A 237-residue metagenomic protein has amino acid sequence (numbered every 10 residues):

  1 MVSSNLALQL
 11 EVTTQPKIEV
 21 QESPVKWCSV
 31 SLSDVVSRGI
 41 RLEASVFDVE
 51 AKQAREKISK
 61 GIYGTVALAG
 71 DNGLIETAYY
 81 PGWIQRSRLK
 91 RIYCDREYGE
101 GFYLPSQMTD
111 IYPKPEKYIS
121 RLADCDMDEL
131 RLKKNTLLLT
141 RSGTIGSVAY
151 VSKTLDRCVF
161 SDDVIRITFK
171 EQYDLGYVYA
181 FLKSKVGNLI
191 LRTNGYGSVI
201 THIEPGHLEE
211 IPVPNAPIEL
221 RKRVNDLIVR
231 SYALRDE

Functional and structural regions predicted by a protein language model:
M1-K17, T109, K134, K153-R157 (+3 more regions): Basic, amphipathic alpha-helical recognition segments used for DNA target recognition
M1-R91, P217-E237: Non-catalytic DNA-recognition/assembly elements of restriction-modification systems
G70-R91, S106-K134: Sequence-specific dsDNA recognition surfaces
E97-F102: Short, contiguous, well-structured surface segments enriched in hydrophobic/aromatic residues
T144, D163: A generic "binding-loop/recognition-motif" signal
I145-S152: Short, Lys/Arg- and Gly-enriched loop/turn segments at beta-strand edges
